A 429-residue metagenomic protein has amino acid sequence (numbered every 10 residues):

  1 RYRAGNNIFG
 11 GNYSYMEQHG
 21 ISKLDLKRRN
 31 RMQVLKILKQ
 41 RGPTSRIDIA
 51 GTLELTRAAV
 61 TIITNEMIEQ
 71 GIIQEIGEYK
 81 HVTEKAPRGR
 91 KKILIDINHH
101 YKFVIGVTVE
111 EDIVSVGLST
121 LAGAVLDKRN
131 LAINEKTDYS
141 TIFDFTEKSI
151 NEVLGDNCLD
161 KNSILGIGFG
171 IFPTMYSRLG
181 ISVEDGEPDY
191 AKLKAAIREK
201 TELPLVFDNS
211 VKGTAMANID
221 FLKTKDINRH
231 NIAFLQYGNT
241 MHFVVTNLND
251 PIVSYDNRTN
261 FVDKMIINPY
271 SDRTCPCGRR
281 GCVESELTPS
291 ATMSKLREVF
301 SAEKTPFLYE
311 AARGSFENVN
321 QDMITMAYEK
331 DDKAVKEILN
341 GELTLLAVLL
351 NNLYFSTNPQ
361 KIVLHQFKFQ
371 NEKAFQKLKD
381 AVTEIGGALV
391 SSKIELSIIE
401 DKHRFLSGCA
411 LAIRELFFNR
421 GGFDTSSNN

Functional and structural regions predicted by a protein language model:
R1-I76, H81-G89, D96-N130, D138-N151 (+2 more regions): ATP-binding/phosphotransfer module of carbohydrate and carboxylate kinases, centering on a glycine-rich
E75-K102, F207-A233: Conserved phosphate-binding catalytic cores of ATP/NTP-utilizing and phosphoryl-transfer enzymes
D112-V114, T174-Y176, H242: Short, acidic Gly/Pro/Ser/Thr-rich loop/turn segments
K128, R198-M326: Glycine/GP-enriched mid-protein hinge/lid loop-to-helix segment characteristic of carbohydrate kinases
R129-N151, G155, K161-N231, K373-E384: Glycine-rich phosphate-binding loop and adjoining helix at the ATP-binding site of ATP-dependent phosphoryl-transfer
N162, N260, T357: Structured loop/turn residues at beta-strand edges in well-structured enzyme cores
I167-P173, Y237, I362-K368: Glycine-rich beta-strand-to-loop/alpha-helix junction loops that act as flexible
